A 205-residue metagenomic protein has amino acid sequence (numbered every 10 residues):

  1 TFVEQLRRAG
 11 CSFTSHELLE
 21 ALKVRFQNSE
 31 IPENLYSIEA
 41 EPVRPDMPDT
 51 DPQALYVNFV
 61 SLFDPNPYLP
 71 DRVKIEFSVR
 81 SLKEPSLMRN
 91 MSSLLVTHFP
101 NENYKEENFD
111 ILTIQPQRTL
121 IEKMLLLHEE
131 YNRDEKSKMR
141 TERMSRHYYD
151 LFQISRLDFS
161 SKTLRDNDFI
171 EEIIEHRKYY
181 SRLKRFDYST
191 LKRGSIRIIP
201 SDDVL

Functional and structural regions predicted by a protein language model:
V3-L205: Structured mid-to-C-terminal alpha-helical surface segments
